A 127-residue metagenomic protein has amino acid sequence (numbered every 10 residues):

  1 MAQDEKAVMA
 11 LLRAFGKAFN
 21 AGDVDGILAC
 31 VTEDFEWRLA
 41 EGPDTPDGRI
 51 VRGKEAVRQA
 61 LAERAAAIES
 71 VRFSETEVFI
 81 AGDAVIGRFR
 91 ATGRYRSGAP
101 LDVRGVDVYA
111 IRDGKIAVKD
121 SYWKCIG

Functional and structural regions predicted by a protein language model:
M1-D34: Short, low-complexity N-terminal intrinsically disordered segments enriched in polar/charged residues
M9-A10, S70-V71, L101-V103: Short solvent-exposed loop/turn micro-motifs enriched in small/polar/acidic residues
G26, T32-G82: A solvent-exposed, acidic/Ser-Thr-rich amphipathic alpha-helical stretch
V31-T32, A91-G93, D107, W123: Short beta-strand segments enriched in hydrophobic/aromatic residues within well-folded beta-rich domains
G82-A91: A short hydrophobic beta-strand element
G93-D102: Short, cysteine-centered beta-strand-loop-beta hairpins and adjacent loop/turn segments enriched in charged/polar
D102-G127: Short beta-strand edge/turn micro-motifs at domain boundaries
